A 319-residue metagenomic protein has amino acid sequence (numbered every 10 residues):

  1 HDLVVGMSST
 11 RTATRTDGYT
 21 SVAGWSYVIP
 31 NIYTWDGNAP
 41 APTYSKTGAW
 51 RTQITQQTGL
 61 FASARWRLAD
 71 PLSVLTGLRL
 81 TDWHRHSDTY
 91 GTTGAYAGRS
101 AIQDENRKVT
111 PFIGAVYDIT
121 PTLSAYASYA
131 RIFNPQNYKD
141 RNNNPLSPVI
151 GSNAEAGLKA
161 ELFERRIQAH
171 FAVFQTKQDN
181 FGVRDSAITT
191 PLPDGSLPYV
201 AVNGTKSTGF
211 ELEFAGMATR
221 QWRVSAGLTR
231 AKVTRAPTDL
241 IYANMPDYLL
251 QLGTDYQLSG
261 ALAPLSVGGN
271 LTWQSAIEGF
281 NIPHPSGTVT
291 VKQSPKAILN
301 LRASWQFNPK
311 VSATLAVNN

Functional and structural regions predicted by a protein language model:
H1, Q56-A62, V109-A115, N142 (+5 more regions): Hydrophobic, lipid-facing positions within transmembrane beta-strands of outer-membrane proteins
H1, R65-W66, L80, R107 (+7 more regions): Residue-level signature of outer-membrane beta-barrel architecture
V4-T120, Q136, D140-N142, G227 (+1 more regions): Signature of Gram-negative outer-membrane beta-barrel scaffolds
V5-R11, T76-L80, A125-R131, L158 (+4 more regions): Transmembrane beta-barrel strands of outer-membrane/channel proteins
D70, Q175, Y199-I282: Gram-negative outer-membrane beta-barrel transporters
P71-V74, P121-A125, E164-A169, R220-V224 (+3 more regions): Repeated loop/turn-to-beta-strand initiation elements of outer-membrane beta-barrel proteins
D118, S124-Y126, P148-F210, A215-R220 (+3 more regions): Membrane-embedded beta-barrel scaffold of Gram-negative outer-membrane proteins
K177, W273-I282, S304-N319: C-terminal beta-signal and adjacent terminal beta-strands/loops of Gram-negative outer-membrane beta-barrel proteins
